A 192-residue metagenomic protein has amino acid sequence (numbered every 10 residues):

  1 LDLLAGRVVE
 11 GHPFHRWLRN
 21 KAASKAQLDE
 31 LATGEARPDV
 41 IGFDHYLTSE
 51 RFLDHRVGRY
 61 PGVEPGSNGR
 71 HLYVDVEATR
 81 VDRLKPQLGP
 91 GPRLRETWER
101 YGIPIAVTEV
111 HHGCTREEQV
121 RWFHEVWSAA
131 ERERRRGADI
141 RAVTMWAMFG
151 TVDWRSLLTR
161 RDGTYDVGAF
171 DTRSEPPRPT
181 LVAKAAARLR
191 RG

Functional and structural regions predicted by a protein language model:
L1-H124, S128-G192: Active-site region of glycoside hydrolase catalytic domains
